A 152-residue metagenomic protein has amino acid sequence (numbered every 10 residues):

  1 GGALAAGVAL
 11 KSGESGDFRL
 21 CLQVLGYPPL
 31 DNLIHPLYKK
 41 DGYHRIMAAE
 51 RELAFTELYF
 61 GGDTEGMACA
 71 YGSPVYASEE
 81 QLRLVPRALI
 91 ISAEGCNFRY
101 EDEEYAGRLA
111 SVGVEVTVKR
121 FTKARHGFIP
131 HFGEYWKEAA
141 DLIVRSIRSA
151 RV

Functional and structural regions predicted by a protein language model:
G1-V152: Alpha/beta-hydrolase superfamily serine-hydrolase fold, recognizing
